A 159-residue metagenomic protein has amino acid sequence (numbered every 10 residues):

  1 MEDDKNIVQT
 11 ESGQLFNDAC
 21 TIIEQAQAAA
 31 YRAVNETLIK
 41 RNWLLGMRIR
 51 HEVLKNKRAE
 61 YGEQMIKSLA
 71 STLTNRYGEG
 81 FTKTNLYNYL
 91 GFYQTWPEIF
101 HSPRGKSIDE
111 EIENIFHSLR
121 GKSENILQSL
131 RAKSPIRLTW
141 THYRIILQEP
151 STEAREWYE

Functional and structural regions predicted by a protein language model:
M1-E159: Basic, low-complexity intrinsically disordered segments
